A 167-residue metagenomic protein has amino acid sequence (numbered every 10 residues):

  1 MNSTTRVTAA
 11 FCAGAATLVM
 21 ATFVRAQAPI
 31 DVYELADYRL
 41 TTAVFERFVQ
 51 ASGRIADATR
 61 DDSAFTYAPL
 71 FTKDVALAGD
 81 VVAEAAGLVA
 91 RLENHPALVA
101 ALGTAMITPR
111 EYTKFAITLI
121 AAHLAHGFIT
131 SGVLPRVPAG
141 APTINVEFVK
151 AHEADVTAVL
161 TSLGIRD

Functional and structural regions predicted by a protein language model:
N2-C12: Bacterial N-terminal signal peptides that target proteins for export
V7, R25, P29-A36, G79-A83 (+2 more regions): Generic alpha-helix detector with strongest preference for long hydrophobic helices that associate with membranes
A13-G14, V24: Cleavable N-terminal signal peptides
A26-V75, D155-D167: Immediate post-signal-peptide N-terminus of mature secreted/exported proteins
D74-D167: Compact alpha-helical subdomains of small soluble proteins
